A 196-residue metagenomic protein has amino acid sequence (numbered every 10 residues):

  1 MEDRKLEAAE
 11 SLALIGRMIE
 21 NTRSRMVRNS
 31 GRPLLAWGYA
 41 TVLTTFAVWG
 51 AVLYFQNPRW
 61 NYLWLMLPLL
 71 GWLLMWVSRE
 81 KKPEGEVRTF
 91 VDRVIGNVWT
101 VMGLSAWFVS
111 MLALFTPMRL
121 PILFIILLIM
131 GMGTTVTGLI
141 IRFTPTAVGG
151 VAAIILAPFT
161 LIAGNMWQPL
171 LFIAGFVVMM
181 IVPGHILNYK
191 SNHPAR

Functional and structural regions predicted by a protein language model:
M1-S30: N-terminal juxtamembrane cytosolic/stromal segments of multi-pass membrane proteins
N21, L73-F90, M132-L139, P183-S191: C-terminal ends of transmembrane helices
R25-L112: Selected alpha-helical membrane-embedding segments in polytopic membrane proteins
T41-V48, P68-W72, A106, L127-T137 (+2 more regions): Helical transmembrane-bundle signal
A47-Y54, V109-T116, T134-I141, A157-N165: Hydrophobic alpha-helical transmembrane segments
R59-L70, A113-L128, I173: Structural signature of hydrophobic alpha-helical transmembrane segments
F90-G150: Membrane-proximal helix-loop-helix units in multi-pass membrane proteins
V136-R196: Terminal transmembrane helical module of multi-pass membrane proteins
